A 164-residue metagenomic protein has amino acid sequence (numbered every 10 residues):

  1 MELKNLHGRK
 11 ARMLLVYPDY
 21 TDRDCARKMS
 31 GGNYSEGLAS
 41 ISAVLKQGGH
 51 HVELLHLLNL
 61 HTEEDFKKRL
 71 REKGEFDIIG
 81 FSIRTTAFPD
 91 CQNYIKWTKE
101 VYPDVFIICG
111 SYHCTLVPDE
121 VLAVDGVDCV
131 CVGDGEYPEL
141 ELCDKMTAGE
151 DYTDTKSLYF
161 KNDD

Functional and structural regions predicted by a protein language model:
M1-R9, L70: Short boundary motifs at domain starts and secondary-structure transition points
R9-A11, D77: Nucleotide donor/acceptor-binding cores
K10, S35, D154-T155: A structure-centric signal for secondary-structure junctions around beta-strands
Y17-D22: Short polar catalytic/cofactor-binding loops
R23-L38: Glycine- and acidic-residue-enriched helix-capping/strand-helix junction motifs
S35-S42, K96: Short amphipathic alpha-helix
V44-D164: Glycine-rich beta-alpha loop elements in corrinoid/cobalamin-binding modules across cobalamin-dependent enzymes
